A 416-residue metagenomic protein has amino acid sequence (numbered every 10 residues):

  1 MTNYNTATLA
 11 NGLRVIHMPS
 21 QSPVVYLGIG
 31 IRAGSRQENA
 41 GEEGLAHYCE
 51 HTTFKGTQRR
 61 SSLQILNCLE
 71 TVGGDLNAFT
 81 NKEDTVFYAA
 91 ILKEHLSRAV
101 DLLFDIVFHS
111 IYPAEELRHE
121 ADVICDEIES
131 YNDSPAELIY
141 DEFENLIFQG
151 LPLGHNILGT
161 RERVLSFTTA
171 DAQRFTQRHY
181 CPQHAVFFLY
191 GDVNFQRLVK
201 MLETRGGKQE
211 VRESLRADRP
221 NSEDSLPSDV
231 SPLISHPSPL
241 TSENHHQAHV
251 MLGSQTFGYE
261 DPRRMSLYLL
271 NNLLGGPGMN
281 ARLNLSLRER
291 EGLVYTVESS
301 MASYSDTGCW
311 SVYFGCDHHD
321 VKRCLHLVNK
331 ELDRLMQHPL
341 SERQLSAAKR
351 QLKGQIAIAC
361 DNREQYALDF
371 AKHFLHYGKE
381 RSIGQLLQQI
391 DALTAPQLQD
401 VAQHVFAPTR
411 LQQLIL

Functional and structural regions predicted by a protein language model:
M1-V25: N- or domain-start disorder-to-order transition segments that initiate the globular core
N3, T8, Q64-L240, F257-G258 (+2 more regions): Charge-rich, well-structured scaffold segments of protease-associated domains
L13, V25-L27, T85, A248-V250 (+2 more regions): Change "...and in nucleic-acid phosphodiester-cleaving endonucleases..." to "...and in nucleic-acid processing enzymes
I16-P23, G28-G30, R219-N280: His/Glu-based metal-binding/catalytic segments typifying zinc-dependent metallopeptidases
Q21, G28-A90, P277-L293: M16/MPP (pitrilysin/insulinase) zinc-metallopeptidase core fold and M16-derived inactive scaffolds
E43, G56-R59, E94-S97, R264 (+1 more regions): Soluble non-cytosolic domains of exported or imported proteins
G44, M265, A302-S305: Short, surface-exposed loop/turn microsegments at beta-strand edges and helix-strand junctions
H47, Y268, S299-S300: Short catalytic/ligand-gating loop segments at beta-alpha or beta-beta junctions within enzyme catalytic domains
